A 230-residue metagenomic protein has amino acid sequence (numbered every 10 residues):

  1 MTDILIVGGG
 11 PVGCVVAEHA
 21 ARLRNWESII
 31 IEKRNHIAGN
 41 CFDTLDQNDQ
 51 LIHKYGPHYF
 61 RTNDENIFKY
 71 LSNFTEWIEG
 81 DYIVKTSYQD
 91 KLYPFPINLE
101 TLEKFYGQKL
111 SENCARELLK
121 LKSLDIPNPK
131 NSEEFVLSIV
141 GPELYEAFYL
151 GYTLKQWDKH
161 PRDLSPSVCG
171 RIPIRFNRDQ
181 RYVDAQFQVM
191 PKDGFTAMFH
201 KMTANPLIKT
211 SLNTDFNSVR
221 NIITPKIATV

Functional and structural regions predicted by a protein language model:
T2, K226-V230: Core beta-strand elements of the Rossmann-like FAD/NAD(P) dinucleotide-binding domain in flavoenzyme oxidoreductases
T2-I30: N-terminal Rossmann-like FAD-binding beta1-loop-alpha1 element of flavoenzymes
V16-A17, N40-C41, N221-I222: Short glycine-/acidic-enriched loop or helix-start segments at secondary-structure transitions that form or flank
A21-Q47: Glycine-rich FAD pyrophosphate-binding loop
E27, L51, E76, L207-S211: Conserved beta-strand segments of alpha/beta enzyme cores
N48-S123: Dinucleotide-binding Rossmann-like beta1-alpha1 core, especially the glycine-rich loop that anchors the ADP
K91, L99-T224: Active-site/ligand-binding neighborhood in enzyme catalytic cores
